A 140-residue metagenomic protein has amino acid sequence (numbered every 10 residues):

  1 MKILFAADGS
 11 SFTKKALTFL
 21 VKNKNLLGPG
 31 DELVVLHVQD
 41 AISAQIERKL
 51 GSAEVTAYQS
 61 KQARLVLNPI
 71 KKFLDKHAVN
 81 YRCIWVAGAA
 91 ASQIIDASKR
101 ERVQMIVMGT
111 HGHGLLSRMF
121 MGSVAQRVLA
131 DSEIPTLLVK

Functional and structural regions predicted by a protein language model:
M1-K49: Small/aliphatic-rich secondary-structure junction motif
A6, I84, G109: Active-site-adjacent beta-strand anchor residues
K15, Q93, L115: Phosphate- and divalent-cation-binding pockets in alpha/beta enzyme and binding domains that engage nucleotide-derived
V21, R64, N68-D75: Class I S-adenosyl-L-methionine
V34-L36, R82-V86, L137: General small-molecule cofactor/ligand-binding pocket signal
S52-L65: A short acidic, glycine-rich active-site loop that binds or catalyzes chemistry on phosphate/adenosine moieties
K72-I106: Structural beta-alpha unit
A97-K140: Gly/Ser-rich helix-loop-strand patches that form or flank binding pockets for ribonucleotide-derived cofactors
